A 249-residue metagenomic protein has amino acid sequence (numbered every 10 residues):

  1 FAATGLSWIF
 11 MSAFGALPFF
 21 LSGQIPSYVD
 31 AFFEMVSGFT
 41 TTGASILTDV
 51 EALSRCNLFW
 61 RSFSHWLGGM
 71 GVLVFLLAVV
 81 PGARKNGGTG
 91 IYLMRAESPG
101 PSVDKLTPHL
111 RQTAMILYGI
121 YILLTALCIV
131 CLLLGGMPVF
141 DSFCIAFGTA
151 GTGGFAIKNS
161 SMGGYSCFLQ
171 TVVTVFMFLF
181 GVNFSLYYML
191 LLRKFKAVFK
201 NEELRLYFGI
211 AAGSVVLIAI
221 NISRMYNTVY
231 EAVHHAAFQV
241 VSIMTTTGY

Functional and structural regions predicted by a protein language model:
F1-Y249: Membrane-proximal intracellular helices of multi-pass ion channels
